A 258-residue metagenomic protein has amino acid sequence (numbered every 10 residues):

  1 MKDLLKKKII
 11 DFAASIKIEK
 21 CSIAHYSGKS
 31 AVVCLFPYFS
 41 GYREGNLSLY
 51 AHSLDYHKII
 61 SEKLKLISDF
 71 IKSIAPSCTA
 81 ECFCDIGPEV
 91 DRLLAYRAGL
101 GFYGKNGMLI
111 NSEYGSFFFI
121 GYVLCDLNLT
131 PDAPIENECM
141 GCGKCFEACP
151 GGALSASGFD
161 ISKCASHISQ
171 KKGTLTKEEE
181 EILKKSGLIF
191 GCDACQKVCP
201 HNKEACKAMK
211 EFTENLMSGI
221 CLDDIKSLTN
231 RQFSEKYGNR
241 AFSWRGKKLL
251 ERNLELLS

Functional and structural regions predicted by a protein language model:
M1-E138: Auxiliary alpha/beta "docking" domains used to position bulky ligands
S53, H57, R240-R245: Short, flexible active-site recognition loops that position polar ligands and cofactors
I110-P134, G158-E180, N230-S234: Short, charged low-complexity linear segments at domain edges
P131-M140, E180-C192: Immediate flanking context of iron-sulfur cluster ligation sites
K144-S169, K185-T213: Iron-sulfur cluster-binding cysteine motifs and their immediate structural context in ferredoxin-like electron-transfer
K172-F190, C221-S243: Short Fe-S-cluster ligation motifs
A208-L228: Gly/Gly-Pro-rich "capping" loops immediately C-terminal to redox-active cysteine motifs in periplasmic/lumenal
S243-S258: Long, compositionally biased charged/polar accessory segments in the mid-to-C-terminal portions of proteins
